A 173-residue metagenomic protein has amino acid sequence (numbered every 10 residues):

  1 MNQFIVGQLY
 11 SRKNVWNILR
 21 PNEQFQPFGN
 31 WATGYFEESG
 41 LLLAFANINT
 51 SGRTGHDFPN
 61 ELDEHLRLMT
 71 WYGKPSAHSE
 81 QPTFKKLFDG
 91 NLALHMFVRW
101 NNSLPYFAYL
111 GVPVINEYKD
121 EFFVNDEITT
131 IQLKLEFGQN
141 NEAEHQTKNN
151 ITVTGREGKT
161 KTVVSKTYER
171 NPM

Functional and structural regions predicted by a protein language model:
N2-Y106: Acidic, glycine-rich low-complexity segments with interspersed aromatic residues
N101-R156: Compact mixed alphabeta submodule
N149-M173: Short, charged surface segments at domain edges that flank catalytic/cofactor-binding sites
